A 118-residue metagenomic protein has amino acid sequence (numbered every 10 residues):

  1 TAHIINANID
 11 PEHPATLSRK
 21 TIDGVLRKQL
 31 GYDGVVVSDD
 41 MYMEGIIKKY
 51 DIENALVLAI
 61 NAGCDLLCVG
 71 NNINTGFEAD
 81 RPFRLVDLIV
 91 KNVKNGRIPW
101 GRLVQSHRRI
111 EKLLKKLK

Functional and structural regions predicted by a protein language model:
T1-K91, R97-P99: Second-shell residues forming the walls of enzyme active-site clefts
V93-K118: Mid-to-C-terminal alpha-helical segments outside catalytic/metal-binding sites
